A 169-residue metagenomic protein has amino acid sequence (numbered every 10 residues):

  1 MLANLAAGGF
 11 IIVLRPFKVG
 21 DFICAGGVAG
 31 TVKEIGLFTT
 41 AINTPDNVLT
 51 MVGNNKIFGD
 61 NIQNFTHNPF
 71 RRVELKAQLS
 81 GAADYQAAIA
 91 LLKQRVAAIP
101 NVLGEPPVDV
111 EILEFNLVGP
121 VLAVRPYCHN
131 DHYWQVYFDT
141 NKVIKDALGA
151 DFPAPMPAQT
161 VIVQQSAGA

Functional and structural regions predicted by a protein language model:
M1-I12: Membrane-spanning helices that line or support transport/gating and their immediate boundary helices in channels
F10-G104, P120: Soluble accessory domains appended to multi-pass membrane transport proteins
A83, L103-A169: Solvent-exposed, non-transmembrane regulatory segments of membrane-associated proteins
